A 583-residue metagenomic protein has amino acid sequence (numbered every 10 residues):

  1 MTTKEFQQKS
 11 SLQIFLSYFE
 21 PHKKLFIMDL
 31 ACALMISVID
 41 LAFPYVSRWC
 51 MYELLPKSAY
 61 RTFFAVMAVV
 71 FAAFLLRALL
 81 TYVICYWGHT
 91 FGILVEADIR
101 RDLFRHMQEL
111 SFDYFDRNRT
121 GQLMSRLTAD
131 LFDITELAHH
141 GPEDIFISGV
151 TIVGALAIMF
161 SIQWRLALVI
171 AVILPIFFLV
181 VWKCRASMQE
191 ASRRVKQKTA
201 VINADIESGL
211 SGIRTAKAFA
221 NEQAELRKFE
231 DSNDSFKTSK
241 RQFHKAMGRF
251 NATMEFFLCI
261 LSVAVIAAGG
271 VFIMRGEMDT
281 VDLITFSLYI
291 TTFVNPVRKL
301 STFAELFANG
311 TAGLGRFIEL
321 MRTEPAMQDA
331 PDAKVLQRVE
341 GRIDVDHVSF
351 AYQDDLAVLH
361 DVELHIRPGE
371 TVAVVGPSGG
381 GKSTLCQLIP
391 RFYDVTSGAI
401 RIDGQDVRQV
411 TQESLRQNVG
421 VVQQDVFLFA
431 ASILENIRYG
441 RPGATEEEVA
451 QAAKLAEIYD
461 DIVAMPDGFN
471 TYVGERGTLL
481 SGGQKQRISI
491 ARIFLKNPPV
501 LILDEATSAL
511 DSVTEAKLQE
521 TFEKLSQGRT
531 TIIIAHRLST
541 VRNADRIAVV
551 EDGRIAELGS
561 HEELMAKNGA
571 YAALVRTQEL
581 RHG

Functional and structural regions predicted by a protein language model:
K4-Q8, A31-C32, I39-Y52, A73-T120 (+11 more regions): Juxtamembrane helix-loop junctions of ABC transporter transmembrane domains
Q8-K23, L123: A short amphipathic helical element positioned immediately N-terminal to and/or at the very start of a transmembrane
E20, F26-L80, W87, F160-R165 (+1 more regions): Transmembrane helix-loop-helix hairpins at lipid-water interfaces of multipass membrane proteins, especially the type-1
P21-K24, F112-D113, A129-A138, P142 (+9 more regions): An intracellular "coupling" helix at the cytosolic face of ABC transporter transmembrane type-1 domains
A31, M35, I39-F43, A68 (+4 more regions): Hydrophobic alpha-helical transmembrane segments of ABC transporter permease domains
P56-V66, I158-V172, A246-G315, L320-M321: Helix-loop-helix
M107, F229, F317, V345-H347: Conserved catalytic Walker-motif region of ABC-type ATPase nucleotide-binding domains
D329, L336-G583: ABC-type nucleotide-binding domain
